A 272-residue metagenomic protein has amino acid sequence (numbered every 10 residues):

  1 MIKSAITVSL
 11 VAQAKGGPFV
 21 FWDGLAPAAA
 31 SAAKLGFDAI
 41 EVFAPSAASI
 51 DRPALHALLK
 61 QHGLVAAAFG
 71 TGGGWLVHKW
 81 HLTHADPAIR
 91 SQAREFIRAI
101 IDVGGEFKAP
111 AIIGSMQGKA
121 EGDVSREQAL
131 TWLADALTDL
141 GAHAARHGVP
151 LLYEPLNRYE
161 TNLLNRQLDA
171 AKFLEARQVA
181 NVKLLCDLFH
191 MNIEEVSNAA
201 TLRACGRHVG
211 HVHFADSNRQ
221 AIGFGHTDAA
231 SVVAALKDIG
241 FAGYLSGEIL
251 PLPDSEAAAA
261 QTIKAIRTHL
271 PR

Functional and structural regions predicted by a protein language model:
M1-A99, G105, L252, I263-R272: N-terminal pre-domain/capping segments
I2-V8, I40-V42, L64-T71, A111-I113 (+4 more regions): Hydrophobic faces of well-ordered beta-strands that scaffold small-molecule active sites in alpha/beta enzyme cores
L10-A12, A44-S46, G72-G73, Q117-K119 (+4 more regions): Active-site-proximal loop/turn and secondary-structure-junction residues that shape catalytic pockets, frequently
A12-W22, T83-A88, L164, L168-A171 (+3 more regions): Gly/Pro-rich active-site loop or hairpin
W22-D23, Q61, W80-K183: Active-site acidic/histidine proton-transfer and metal-coordination neighborhood in alpha/beta enzyme cores
A29-K34, S49-G70, A99-K108, G141-R146 (+3 more regions): Acidic (Asp/Glu)-rich catalytic clusters
A32, I40, L59, A93 (+7 more regions): Conserved, mostly hydrophobic/aromatic
P45-A48, V124-W132, E160-N165, L188-V196 (+1 more regions): Active-site glycine- and acidic-residue-rich loops that bind and position anionic ligands or nucleotide-like cofactors
